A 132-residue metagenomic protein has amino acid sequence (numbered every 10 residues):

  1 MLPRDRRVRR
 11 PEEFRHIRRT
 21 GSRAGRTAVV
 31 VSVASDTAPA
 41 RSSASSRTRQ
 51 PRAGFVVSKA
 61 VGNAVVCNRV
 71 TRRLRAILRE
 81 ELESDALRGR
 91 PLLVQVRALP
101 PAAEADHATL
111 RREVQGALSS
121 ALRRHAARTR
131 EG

Functional and structural regions predicted by a protein language model:
M1-G132: Positively charged, solvent-exposed patches that mediate nucleic-acid binding
